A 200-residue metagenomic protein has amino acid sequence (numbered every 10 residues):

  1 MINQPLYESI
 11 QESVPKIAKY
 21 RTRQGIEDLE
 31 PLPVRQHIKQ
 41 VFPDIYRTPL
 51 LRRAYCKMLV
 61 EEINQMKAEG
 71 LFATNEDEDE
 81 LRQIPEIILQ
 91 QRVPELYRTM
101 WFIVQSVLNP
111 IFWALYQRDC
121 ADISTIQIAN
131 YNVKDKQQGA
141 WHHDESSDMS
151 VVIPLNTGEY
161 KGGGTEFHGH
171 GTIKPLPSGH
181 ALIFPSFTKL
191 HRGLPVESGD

Functional and structural regions predicted by a protein language model:
M1-E8, P33-C56, I123-N130, V152-L155: Charged, low-complexity, helix/coiled-coil-prone segments
M1-L29: Intrinsically disordered, low-complexity, charge-biased terminal/linker regions in eukaryotic proteins
I10, I87, Q91, A121 (+1 more regions): Alpha-helical interaction segments
S13, I26, R52, E61 (+3 more regions): A generic structural signal for solvent-exposed, polar alpha-helical segments
T22-R118: Non-heme Fe(II)/2-oxoglutarate
F102, S106-D200: Catalytic core of non-heme Fe(II) oxygenases with the double-stranded beta-helix
